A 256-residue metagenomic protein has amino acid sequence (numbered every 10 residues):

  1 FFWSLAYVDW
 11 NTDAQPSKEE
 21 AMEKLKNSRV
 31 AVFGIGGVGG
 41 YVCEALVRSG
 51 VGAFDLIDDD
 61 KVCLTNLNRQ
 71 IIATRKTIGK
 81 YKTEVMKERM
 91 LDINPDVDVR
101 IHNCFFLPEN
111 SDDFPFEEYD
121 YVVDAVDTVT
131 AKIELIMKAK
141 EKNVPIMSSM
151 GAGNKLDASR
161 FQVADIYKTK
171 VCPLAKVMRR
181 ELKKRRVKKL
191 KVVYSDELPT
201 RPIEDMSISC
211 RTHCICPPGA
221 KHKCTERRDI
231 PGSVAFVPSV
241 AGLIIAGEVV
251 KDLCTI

Functional and structural regions predicted by a protein language model:
F2-A31: N-terminal charged helix/coil linker that caps or initiates catalytic domains
K26, E117-E118, A131, E141 (+3 more regions): Glycine-rich phosphate/adenylate-binding loop
F33-G34, I57: Conserved N-terminal Rossmann-fold NAD(P)-binding element of oxidoreductases
V38: Hydrophobic/small residue at the entry helix of a nucleotide-binding pocket
R48-A53: Conserved S-adenosyl-L-methionine
D58-N94: Glycine-rich phosphate-binding loop and adjoining beta1-alpha1-beta2 segment of Rossmann-like nucleotide-binding folds
N103-S111: Conserved SAM/SAH-binding loop
